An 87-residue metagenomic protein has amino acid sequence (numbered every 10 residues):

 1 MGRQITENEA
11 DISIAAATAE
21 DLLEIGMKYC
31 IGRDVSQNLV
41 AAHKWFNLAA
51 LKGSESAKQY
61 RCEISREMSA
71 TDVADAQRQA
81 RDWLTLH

Functional and structural regions predicted by a protein language model:
M1-R3, N38-L39: Helix-turn-helix repeat elements of alpha-solenoid scaffolds
G2-A15, A19, C62-H87: Terminal, low-structured helical/coil segments at or just beyond the last alpha-helical repeat
I14-I25, I31-R33, N38, F46 (+2 more regions): Short helix-capping/linker turns of helical repeat alpha-solenoids
